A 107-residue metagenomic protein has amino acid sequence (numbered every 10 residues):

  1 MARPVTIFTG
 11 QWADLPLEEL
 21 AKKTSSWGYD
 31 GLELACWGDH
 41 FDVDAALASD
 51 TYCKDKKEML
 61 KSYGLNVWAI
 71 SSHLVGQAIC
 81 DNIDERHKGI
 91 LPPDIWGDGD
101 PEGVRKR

Functional and structural regions predicted by a protein language model:
M1-R107: N-terminal pre-domain/capping segments
